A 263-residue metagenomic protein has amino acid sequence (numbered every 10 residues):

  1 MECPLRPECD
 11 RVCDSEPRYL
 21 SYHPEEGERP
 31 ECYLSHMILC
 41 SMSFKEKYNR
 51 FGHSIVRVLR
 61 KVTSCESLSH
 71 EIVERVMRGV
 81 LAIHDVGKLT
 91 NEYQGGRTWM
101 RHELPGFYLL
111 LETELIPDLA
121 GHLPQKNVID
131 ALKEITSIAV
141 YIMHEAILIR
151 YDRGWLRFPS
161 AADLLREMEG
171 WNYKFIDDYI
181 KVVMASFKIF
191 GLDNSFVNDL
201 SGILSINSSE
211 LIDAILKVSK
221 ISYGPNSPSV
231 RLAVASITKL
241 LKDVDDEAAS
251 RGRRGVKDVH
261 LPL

Functional and structural regions predicted by a protein language model:
M1-L263: Metal-dependent phosphohydrolase cores
